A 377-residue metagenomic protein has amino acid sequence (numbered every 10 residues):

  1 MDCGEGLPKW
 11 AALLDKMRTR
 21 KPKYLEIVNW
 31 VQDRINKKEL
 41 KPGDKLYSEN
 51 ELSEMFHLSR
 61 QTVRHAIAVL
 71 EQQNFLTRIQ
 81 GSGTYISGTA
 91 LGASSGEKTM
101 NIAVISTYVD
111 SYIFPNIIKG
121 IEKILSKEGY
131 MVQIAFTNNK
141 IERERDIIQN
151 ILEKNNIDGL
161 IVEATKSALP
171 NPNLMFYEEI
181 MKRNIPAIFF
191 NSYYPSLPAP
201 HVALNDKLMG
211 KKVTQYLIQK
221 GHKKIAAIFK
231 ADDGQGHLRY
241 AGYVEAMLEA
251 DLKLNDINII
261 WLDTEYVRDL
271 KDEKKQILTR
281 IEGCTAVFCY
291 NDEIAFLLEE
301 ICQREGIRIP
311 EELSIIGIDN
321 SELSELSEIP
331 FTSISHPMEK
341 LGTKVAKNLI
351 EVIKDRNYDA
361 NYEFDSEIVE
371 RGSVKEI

Functional and structural regions predicted by a protein language model:
D2-T19, N29-N36, E51, S87-Q215 (+1 more regions): Alpha-helical recognition/docking segments in bacterial nutrient-uptake and carbohydrate-utilization systems
G4, A11, W30, K274-I377: Flexible loop/turn connectors
K41-R78: N-terminal helix-turn-helix
A103-V104, N156-K166, I188, A226-F229 (+3 more regions): Periplasmic-binding protein-like
I113-K127, M209-K212, G234-K253, L297 (+1 more regions): Short, solvent-exposed amphipathic alpha-helices that sit in or adjacent to ligand/effector-binding or catalytic
S126-F136, A227, V244-R268: Short beta-strand elements in bilobed, periplasmic/extracellular small-molecule ligand-binding domains
P198-A227, E245, R268-K275, A295 (+1 more regions): Hydrophobic alpha-helical segments within soluble ligand-binding/sensing domains
K211-L252, A360-V374: An alpha-beta-alpha
